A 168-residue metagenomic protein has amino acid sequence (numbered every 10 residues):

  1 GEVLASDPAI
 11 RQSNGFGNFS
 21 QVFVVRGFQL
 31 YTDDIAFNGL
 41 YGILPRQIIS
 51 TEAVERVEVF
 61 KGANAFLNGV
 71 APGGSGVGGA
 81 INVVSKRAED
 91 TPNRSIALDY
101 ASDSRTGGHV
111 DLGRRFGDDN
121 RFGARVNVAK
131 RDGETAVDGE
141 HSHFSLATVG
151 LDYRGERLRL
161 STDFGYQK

Functional and structural regions predicted by a protein language model:
G1-T91: Acidic, small-polar-rich N-terminal luminal/periplasmic segments of exported/outer-membrane proteins
E52-E55, N64-T148, Y153-R159: Outer-membrane beta-barrel translocator/receptor signature
R159-K168: Flexible loop and strand-edge segments within Gram-negative outer membrane beta-barrel domains
